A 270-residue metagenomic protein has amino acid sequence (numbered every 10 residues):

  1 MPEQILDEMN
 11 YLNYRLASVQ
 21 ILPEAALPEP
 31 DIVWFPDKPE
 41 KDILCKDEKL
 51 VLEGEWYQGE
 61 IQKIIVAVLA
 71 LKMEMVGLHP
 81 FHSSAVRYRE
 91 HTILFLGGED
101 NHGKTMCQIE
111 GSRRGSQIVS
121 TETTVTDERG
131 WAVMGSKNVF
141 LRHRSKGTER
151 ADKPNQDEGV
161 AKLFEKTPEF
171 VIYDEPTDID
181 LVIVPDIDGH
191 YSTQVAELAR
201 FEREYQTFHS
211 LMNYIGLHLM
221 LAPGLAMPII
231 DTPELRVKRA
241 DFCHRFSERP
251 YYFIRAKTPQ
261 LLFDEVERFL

Functional and structural regions predicted by a protein language model:
M1-I61, R249-L270: Long, basic/Gly/Ser/Thr-rich N-terminal segments that mediate initial subcellular attachment or targeting
P2-L6, N10-N13, S84-G98, R113-L270: Glycine-rich, often acidic-flanked micro-motifs that create phosphate/phosphodiester-binding or positioning elements
L27-K38, K72-L78, T232-R236: Short, solvent-exposed secondary-structure boundary motifs
E40, F81-A85: Short, acidic/polar N-cap/turn motifs at the starts of alpha helices
D42-L44, L78, R245: Short glycine/proline-enriched loop/turn "hinge" motifs that connect secondary-structure elements and lie
E60-F81: N-terminal pre-Walker A segment at the start of P-loop NTPase domains
H102-K104: Conserved glycine(s) of the Walker
C107-Q108: Post-Walker A alpha-helix
